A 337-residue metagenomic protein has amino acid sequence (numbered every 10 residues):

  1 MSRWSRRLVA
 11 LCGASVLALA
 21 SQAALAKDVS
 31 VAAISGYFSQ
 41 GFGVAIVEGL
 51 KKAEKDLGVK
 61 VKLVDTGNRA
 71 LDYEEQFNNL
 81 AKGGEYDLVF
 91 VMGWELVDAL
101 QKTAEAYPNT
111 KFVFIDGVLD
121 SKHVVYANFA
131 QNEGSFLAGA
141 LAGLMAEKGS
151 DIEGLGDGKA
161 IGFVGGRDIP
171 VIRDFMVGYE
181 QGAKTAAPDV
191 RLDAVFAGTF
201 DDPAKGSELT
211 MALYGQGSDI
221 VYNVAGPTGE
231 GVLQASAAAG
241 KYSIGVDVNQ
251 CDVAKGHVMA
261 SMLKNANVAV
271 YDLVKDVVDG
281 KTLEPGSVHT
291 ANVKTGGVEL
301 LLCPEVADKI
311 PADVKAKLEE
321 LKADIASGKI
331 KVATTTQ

Functional and structural regions predicted by a protein language model:
M1-S15: Bacterial N-terminal signal peptides that target proteins for export
R3, A26-Q337: A residue-level marker of the well-folded mature domains of exported/periplasmic proteins
L19-A26: Sec/Tat signal peptide C-region and signal peptidase I cleavage site
